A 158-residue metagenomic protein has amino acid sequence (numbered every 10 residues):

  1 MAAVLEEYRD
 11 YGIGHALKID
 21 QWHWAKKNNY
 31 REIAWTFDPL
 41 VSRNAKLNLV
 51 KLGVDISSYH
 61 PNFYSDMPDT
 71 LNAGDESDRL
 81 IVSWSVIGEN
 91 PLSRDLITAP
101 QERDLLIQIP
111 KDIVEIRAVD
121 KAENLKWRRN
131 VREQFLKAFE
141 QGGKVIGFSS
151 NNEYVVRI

Functional and structural regions predicted by a protein language model:
A2-D10: A short, internal acetyl-CoA/4′-phosphopantetheine-binding micro-motif in the GNAT/acyltransferase core
L5, W35-A45: Conserved beta-strand-loop-alpha-helix junction that forms the acyl-donor binding cleft
D10-Q21, A25: Glycine-rich acyl-CoA binding loop
A25-D38: Conserved GNAT acetyl-CoA-binding A-motif
R31, D55, K144: Short acidic/polar active-site loop segments enriched in Thr and Asp
T36, K46, G53-T70: Conserved catalytic-core motifs of GNAT/GCN5-like acyltransferases
E76-R129: A conserved mid-domain beta-alpha-beta active-site/ligand-binding segment of alpha/beta enzyme cores
